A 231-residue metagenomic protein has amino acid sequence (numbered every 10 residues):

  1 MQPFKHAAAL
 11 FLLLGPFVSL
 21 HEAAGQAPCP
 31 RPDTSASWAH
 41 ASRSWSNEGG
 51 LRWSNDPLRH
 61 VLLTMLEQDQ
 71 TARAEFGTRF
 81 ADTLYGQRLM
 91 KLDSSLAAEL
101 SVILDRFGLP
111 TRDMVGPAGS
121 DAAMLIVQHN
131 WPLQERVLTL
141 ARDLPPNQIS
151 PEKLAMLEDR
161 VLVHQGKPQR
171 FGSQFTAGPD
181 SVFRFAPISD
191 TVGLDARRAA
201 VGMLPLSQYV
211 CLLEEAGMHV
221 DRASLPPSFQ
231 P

Functional and structural regions predicted by a protein language model:
M1-A9: Bacterial N-terminal signal peptides that target proteins for export
A8-S19: Bacterial N-terminal signal peptides
E22-Q26: Boundary at the C-terminal end of the N-terminal hydrophobic targeting segment
A27-P168, G172: N-terminal helix-rich structural modules
F171, A177-G178: Extended, charge-rich alpha-helical interface modules
V182-R197: Short acidic, Pro/Gly- and aromatic-enriched capping/linker segments at domain boundaries
G193-P231: A cross-kingdom marker for long, charged
